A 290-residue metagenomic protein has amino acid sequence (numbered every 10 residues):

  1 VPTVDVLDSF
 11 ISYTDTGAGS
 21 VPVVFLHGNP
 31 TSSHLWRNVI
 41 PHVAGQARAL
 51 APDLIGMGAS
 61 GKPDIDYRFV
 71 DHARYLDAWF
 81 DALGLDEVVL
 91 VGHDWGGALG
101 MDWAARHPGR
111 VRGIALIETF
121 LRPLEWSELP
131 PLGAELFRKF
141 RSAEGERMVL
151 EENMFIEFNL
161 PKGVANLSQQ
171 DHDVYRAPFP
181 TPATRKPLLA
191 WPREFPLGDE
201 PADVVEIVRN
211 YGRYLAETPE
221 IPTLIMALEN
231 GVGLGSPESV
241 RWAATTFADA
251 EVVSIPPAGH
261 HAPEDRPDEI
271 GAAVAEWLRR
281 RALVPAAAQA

Functional and structural regions predicted by a protein language model:
V1-F10: N-terminal cap/lid segment of alpha/beta-hydrolase-fold proteins
S9-I11, L50, M57-V91, W95-S254 (+3 more regions): Flexible "cap/lid" subdomain of the alpha/beta-hydrolase fold that forms the substrate-access gate
D15-A59, R241-A243: Conserved HGGG/HGGXW glycine-rich cap/lid loop of the alpha/beta-hydrolase fold
S32-S33, A98, A258-G259: A short, glycine- and basic residue-enriched loop/turn that sits immediately adjacent to a domain's principal
S33-R37, K186, A272: Alpha-helical elements of the RecA-like P-loop NTPase motor core of helicases
A258-P267, G271: Catalytic histidine-centered segment of alpha/beta-hydrolase-like enzymes
R281-A290: Alpha/beta-hydrolase-fold serine-hydrolase catalytic core, especially in secreted/extracellular enzymes
